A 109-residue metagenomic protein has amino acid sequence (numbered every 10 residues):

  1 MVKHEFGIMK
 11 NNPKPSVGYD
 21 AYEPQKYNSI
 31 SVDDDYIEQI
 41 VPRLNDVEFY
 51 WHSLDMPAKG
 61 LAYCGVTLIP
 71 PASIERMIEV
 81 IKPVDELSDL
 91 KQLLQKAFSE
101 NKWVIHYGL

Functional and structural regions predicted by a protein language model:
M1-W103, Y107-L109: Acidic (Asp/Glu-rich) sequence patches and key acidic residues that form negatively charged surfaces used
